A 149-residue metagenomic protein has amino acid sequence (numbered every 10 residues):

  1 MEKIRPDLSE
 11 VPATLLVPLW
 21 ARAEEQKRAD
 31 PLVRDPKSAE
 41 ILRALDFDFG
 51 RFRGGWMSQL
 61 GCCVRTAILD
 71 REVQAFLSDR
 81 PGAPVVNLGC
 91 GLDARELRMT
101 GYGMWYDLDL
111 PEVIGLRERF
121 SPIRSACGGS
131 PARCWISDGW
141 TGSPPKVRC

Functional and structural regions predicted by a protein language model:
M1-P131, S137-D138, G142-R148: Rossmann-like AdoMet
